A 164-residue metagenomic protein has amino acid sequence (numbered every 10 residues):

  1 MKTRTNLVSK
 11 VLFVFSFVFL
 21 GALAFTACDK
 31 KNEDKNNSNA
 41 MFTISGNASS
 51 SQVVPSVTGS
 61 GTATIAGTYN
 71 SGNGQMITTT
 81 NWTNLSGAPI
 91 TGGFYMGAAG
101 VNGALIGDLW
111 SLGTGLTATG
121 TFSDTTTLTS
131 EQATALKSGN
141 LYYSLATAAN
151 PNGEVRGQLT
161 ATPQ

Functional and structural regions predicted by a protein language model:
K2-T5, V18-S45: Bacterial Sec-dependent N-terminal signal peptides
D34-G72: Transition segment at domain starts
I65, G92-Y95, Y143-L145: Divalent metal-coordination and catalytic microenvironments
Q75-N84: Short, well-ordered beta-strand segments enriched in hydrophobic/aromatic residues
N84-S86, G97-V101, A148-N150: Acidic glycine-/aspartate-rich tracts in secreted/extracellular proteins
N102-L112: Extracellular C-terminal loop/segment signatures of secreted glycoproteins
L112-T121: Short proline/glycine- and polar residue-rich coil/turn motifs
A133-Q158: Short, exposed beta-strand-loop hairpins at the edges of beta-sheets in extracellular/periplasmic proteins
